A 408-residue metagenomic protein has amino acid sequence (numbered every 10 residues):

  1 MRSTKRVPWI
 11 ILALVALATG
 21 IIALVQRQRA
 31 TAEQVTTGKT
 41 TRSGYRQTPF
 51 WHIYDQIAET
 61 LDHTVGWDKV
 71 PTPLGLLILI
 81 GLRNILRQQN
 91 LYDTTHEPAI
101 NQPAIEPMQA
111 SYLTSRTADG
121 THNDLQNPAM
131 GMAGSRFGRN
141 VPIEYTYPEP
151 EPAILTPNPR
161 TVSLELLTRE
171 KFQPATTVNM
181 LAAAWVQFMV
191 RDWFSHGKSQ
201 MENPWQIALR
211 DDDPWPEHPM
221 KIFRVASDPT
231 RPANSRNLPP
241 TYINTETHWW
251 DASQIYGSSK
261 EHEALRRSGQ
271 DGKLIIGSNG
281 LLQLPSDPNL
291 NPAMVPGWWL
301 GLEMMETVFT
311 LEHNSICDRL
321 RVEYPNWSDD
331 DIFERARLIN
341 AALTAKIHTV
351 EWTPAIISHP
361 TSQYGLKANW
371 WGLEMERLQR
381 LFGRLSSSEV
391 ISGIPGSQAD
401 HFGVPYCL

Functional and structural regions predicted by a protein language model:
M1-R2, L408: Accessible peptide chain termini
R2-L12: Membrane-penetrating hydrophobic segments
I11-S315, R319, R335-L408: N-terminal accessory/cap region of cofactor-dependent oxidoreductases and related radical enzymes
I316-D331: Inter-helical turn/loop segments and adjacent helix faces that build the functional surface of alpha-helical bundle
